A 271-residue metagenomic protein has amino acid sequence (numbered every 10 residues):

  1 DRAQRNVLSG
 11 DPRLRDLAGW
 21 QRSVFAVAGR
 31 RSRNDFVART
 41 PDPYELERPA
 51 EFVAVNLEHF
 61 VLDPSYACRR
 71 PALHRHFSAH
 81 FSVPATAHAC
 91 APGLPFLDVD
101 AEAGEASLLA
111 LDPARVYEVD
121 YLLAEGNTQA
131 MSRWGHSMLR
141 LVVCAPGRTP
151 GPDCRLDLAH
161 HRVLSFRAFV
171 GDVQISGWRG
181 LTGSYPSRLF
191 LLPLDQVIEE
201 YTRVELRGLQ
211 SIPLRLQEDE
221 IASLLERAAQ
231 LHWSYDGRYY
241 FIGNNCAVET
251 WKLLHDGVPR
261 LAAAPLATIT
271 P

Functional and structural regions predicted by a protein language model:
D1-Q4, A54: Active-site recognition of the HExxH zinc-binding catalytic motif
A3-E45, S65-E102, R227-P271: Activation targets extended, charge/polar-rich intrinsically disordered C-terminal tails
F25-N34, L108-V116, Q217-A229: Active-site-adjacent bridging/hinge elements
P43-A50, R70, N127, M131-W134 (+2 more regions): Solvent-exposed, acidic/flexible segments
E47-E51, V55, H59-S65: C-terminal, surface-exposed recognition/capping segments
H59, R203, L214-Q230, V248 (+1 more regions): Glycine-rich, acidic and aromatic/proline-enriched surface loops and short helix-turn segments that act as binding
P71-T128, R133-L139: Gly/Pro-rich turn-and-neighbor structural signature
R115-R207: Glycine-rich catalytic cores of cysteine/serine-nucleophile enzymes that process amide/ester linkages in cell-envelope
